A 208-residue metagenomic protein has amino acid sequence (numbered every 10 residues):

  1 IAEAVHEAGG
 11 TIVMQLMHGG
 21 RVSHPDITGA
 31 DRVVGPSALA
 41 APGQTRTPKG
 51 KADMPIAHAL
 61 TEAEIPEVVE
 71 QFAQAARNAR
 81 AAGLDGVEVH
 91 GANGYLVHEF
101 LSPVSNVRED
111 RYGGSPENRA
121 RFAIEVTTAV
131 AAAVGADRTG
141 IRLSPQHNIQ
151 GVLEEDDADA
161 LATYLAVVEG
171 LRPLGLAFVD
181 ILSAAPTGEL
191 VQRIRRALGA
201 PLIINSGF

Functional and structural regions predicted by a protein language model:
I1-F208: Flavin-dependent oxidoreductase catalytic cores
